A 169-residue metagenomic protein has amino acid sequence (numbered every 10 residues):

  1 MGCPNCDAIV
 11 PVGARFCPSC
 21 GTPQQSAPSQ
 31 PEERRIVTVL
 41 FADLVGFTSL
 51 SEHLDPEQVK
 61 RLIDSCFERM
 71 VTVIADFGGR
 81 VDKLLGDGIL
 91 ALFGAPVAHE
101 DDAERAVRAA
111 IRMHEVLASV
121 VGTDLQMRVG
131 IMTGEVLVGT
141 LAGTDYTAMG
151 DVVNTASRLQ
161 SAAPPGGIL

Functional and structural regions predicted by a protein language model:
G2-L85, R105, T123: Juxtacatalytic helix/coil linker segments that couple regulatory or sensory modules to the catalytic cores
R15, E32, R61, D101 (+2 more regions): Catalytic cores and conserved motifs of cyclic dinucleotide signaling enzymes
T22-Q25, G46, M113-A118, S161-P165: Non-catalytic alpha-helical coupling and interface elements of nucleotide-dependent molecular machines and regulators
I36, F41-V45, V71-R105, V116-V153: Catalytic core of nucleotidyl cyclases, primarily class III adenylyl/guanylyl cyclases
I63-E68, V107-H114, A156-Q160: Short amphipathic alpha-helical segments
V136, A162-L169: Cytosolic regulatory/linker segments at or just downstream of nucleotide-handling modules in signal-transduction
D151, S157-P164: C-terminal lobe helix-coil module of Hanks-type protein kinase domains
